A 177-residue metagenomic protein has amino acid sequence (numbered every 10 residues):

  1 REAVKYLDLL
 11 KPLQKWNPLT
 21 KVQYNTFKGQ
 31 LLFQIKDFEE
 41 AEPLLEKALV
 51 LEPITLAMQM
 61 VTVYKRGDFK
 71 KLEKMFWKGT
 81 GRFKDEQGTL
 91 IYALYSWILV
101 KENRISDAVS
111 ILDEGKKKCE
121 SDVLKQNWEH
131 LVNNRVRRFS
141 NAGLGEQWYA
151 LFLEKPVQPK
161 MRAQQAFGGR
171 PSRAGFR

Functional and structural regions predicted by a protein language model:
R1, F33, V63-Y64, V100 (+1 more regions): Specific register positions within alpha-helical solenoid repeats of the TPR/Sel1-like families, i.e., one
E2-Y24: C-terminal halves and exits of single transmembrane alpha-helices
A3-K11, F38-K47, F69-F83, I105-G115 (+1 more regions): Alpha-helical repeat scaffolds
Q14, Q30, Q34, Q59 (+5 more regions): Residue-identity detector for glutamine
W16-L94: Alpha-helical adaptor scaffolds
V100-R177: Long, non-transmembrane cytosolic or organellar matrix-exposed soluble domains/tails of integral membrane proteins
